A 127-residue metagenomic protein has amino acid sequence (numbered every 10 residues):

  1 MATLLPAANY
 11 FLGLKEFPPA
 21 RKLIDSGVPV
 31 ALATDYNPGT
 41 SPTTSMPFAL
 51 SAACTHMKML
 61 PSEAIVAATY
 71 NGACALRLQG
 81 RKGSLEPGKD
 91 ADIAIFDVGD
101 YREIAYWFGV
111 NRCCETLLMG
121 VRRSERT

Functional and structural regions predicted by a protein language model:
M1-R81, R122: Active-site-adjacent C-terminal substructures of enzyme catalytic domains
S51-A52, R81-K82, D92, D100-Y101: Short alpha-helix boundary/capping motifs
A68-Y70, D90-T127: C-terminal cap of metal-dependent C-N hydrolases
